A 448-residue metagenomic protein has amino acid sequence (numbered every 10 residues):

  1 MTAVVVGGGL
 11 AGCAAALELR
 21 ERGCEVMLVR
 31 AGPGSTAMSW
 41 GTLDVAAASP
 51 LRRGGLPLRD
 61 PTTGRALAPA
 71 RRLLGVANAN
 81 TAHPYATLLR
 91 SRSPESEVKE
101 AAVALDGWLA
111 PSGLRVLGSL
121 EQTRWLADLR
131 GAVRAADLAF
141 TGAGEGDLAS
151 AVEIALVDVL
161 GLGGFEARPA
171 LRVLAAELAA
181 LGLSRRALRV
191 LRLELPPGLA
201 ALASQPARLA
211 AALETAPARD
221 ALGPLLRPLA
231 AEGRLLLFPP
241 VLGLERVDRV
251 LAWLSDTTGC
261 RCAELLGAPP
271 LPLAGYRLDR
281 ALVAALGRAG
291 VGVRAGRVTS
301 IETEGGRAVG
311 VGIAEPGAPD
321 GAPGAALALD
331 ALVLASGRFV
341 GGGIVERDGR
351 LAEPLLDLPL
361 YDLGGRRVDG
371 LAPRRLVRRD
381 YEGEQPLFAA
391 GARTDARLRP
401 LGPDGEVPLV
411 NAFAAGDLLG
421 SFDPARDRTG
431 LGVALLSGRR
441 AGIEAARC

Functional and structural regions predicted by a protein language model:
T2-L28: N-terminal Rossmann-like FAD-binding beta1-loop-alpha1 element of flavoenzymes
V4-V6, V29, A325-F339: Short hydrophobic core segments
L17, W40, G342-G349, L409-V410 (+1 more regions): A conserved FAD-binding loop/helix module that cradles the flavin
A31-A79, G198-L209: Conserved N-terminal glycine-rich FAD pyrophosphate-binding loop of Rossmann-like flavoproteins
L171-A179, A216-A231, L235-L236, L242-I301: Helical element adjacent to the flavin cofactor pocket in flavoenzyme catalytic cores
P269, L273, A325-L327, R338-L387 (+1 more regions): Glycine-rich loop(s) and the adjacent beta-strand/alpha-helix scaffold that form part
S300-A326, L332: Conserved beta-strand-loop-beta-strand element in the redox core of flavoprotein oxidoreductases
L360-V368, L376-R428: FAD-binding beta-loop-beta segment adjacent to the flavin cofactor pocket
